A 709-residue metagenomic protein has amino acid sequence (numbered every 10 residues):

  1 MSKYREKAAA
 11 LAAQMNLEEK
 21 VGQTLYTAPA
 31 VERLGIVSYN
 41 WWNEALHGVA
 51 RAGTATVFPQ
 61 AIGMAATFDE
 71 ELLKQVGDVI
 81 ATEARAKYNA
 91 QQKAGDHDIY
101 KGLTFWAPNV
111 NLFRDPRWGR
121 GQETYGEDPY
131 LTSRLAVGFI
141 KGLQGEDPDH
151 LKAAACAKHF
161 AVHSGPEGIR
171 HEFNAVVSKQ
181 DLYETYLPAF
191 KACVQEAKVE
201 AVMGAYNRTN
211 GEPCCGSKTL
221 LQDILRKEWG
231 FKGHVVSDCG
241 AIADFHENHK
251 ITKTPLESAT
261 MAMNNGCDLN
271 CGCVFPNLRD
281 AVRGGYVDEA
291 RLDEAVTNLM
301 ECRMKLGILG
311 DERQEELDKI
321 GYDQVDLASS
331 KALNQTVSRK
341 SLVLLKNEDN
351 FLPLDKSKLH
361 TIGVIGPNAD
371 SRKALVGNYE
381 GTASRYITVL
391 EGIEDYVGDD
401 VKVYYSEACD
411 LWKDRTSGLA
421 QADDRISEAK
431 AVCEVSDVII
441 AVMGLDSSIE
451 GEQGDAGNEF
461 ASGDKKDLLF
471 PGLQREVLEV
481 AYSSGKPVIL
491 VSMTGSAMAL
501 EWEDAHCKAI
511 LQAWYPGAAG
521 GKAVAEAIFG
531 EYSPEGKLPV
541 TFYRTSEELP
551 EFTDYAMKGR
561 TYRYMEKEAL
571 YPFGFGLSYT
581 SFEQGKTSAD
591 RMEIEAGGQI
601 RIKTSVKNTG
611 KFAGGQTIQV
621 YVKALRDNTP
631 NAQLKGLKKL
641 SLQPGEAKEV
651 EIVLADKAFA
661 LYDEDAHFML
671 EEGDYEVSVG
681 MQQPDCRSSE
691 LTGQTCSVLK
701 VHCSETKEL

Functional and structural regions predicted by a protein language model:
M1-E664, E671-Q683, L709: Glycoside hydrolase catalytic-domain context in secreted enzymes
D665-F668, S688-E690: Short proline/glycine-enriched turn/loop segments at secondary-structure junctions
R687-L709: Short beta-strand elements
